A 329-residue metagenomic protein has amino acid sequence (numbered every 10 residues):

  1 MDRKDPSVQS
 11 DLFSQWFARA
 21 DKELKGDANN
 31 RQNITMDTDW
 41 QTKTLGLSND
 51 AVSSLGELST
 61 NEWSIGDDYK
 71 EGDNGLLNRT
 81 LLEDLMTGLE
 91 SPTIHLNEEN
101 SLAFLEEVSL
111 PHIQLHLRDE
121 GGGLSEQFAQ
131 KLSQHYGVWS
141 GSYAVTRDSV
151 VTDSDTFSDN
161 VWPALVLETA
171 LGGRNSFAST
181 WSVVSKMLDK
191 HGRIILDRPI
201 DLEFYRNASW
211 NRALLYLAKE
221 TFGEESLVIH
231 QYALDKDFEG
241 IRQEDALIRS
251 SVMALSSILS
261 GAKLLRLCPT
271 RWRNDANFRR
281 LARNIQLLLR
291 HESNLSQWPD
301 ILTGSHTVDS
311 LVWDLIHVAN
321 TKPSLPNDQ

Functional and structural regions predicted by a protein language model:
M1, A208-S226: Active-site-proximal helix-loop elements at catalytic-domain edges
D2-F204, E225-Y232, I258-C268, R273-N274 (+1 more regions): Catalytic alpha/beta active-site cores
N33, K190-D197, F222-V228, E292-T303 (+1 more regions): Flexible, glycine/charged-enriched surface loops at secondary-structure junctions
L77, L85, L115, N207 (+6 more regions): Active-site-proximal structural scaffolding
L214-T221, D245-L259, L281-L289: Glycine-rich and small/hydrophobic secondary-structure elements
L234-D237: Short, internal active-site loops enriched in acidic
E239-Q243, H317: Non-transmembrane, aqueous-exposed alpha-helical and coiled segments at domain scale
K263-Q329: Active-site or pore-adjacent capping/gating segments
